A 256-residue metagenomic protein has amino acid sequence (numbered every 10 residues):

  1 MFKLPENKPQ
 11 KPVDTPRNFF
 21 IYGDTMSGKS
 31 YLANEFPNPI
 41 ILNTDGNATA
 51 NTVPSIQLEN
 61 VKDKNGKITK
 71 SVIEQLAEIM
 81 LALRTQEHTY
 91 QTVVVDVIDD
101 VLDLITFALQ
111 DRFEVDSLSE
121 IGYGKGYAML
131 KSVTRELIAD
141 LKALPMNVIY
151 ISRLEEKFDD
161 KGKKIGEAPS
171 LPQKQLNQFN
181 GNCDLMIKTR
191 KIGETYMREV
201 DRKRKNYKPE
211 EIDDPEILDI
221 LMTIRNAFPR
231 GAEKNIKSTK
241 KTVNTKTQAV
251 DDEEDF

Functional and structural regions predicted by a protein language model:
M1-F2, V13-D14, T195-F256: C-terminal regions of RecA-like/P-loop NTPase motor modules
F2-V95, D99-L104: Conserved P-loop
K11, Y31-A33, Q86, D140-L141 (+2 more regions): A general structural signal for short secondary-structure junctions and capping/turn motifs
G66-K67, G162, E194, Q248: Intrinsic-disorder/low-complexity loop/linker signature
M80-L83, L137-L141, C183: Hydrophobic, Leu/Ile/Phe/Ala-enriched alpha-helical segments that form helix-helix packing faces
V97-Q178: P-loop NTPase motor core
V148-D219: Phosphate-binding/switch region of NTP-binding enzymes
